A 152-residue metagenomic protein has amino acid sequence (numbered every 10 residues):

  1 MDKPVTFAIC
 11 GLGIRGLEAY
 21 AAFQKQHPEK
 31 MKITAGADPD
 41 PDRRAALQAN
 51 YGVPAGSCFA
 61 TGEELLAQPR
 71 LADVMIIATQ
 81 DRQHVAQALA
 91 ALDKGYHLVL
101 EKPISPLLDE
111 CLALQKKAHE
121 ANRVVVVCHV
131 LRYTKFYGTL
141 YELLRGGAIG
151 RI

Functional and structural regions predicted by a protein language model:
M1-V53: N-terminal Rossmann-like dinucleotide-binding module
G11, K102, G147: Conserved G/P- and acidic residue-centered "switch" motifs that form tight phosphate/ATP-binding loops in soluble
A22-H27, L47-Y51, A90, K94 (+3 more regions): Alpha-helical structural signal in soluble globular domains
K30-K32, G52-P54, L71, A148-R151: Short loop/turn motifs at secondary-structure junctions
M31, D73, Y96, R123-V124: Short, well-ordered coil/turn segments that N-cap beta-strands
V53-K117: Beta-loop-alpha module in the N-terminal Rossmann-like domain of NAD(P)-dependent dehydrogenases, especially those
S105-I152: A contiguous active-site-proximal alpha/beta segment in oxidoreductase catalytic domains
